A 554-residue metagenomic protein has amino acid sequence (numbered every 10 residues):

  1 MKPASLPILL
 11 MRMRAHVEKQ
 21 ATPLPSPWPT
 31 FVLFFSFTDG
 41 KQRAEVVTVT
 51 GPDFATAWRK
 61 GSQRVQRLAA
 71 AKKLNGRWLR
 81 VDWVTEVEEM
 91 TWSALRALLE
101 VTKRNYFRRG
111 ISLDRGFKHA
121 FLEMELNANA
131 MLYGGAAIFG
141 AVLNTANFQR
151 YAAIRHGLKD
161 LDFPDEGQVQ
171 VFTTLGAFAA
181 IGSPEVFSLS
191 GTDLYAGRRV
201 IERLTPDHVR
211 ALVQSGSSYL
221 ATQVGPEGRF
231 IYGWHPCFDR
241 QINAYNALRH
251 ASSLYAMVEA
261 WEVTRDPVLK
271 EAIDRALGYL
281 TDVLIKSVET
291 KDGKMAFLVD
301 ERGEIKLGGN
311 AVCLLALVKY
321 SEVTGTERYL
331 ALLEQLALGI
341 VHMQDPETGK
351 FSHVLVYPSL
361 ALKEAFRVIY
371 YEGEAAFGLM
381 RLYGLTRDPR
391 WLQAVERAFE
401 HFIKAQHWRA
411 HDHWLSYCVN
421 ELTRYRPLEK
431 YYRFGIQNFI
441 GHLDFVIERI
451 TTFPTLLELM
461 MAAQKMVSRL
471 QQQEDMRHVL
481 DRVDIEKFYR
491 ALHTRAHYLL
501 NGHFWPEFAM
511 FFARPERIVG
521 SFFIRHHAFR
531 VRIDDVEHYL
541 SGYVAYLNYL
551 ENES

Functional and structural regions predicted by a protein language model:
V17, D162, A211-R229, E271-D292 (+5 more regions): Long, well-ordered core segments of solenoidal/helical folds
V47-A211: Extended, non-transmembrane interaction/recognition domains
G191-P206, A251-P267, V312-T326, E374-R387 (+3 more regions): Well-ordered alpha-helical scaffold segments within catalytic/enzyme domains
E227-S252, L280-T281, T290-I305, L355-L360: Internal amphipathic alpha-helical repeat/solenoid segments
A244-A256, E304-L315, F366-F377, R390 (+5 more regions): Aromatic- and histidine-enriched alpha-helix N-cap/loop-to-helix transition segments that scaffold the rims
Y245, P427-K430, E448-S554: CBM-like carbohydrate-recognition segments
D292, A296-L314, E327-A331, Q335-A337 (+1 more regions): Asp-box/WD-like beta-propeller blade repeats and closely related beta-sheet repeat scaffolds
G339-I369: Short, flexible helix-coil linker/hinge segments at the edges of structured domains or between repeats
